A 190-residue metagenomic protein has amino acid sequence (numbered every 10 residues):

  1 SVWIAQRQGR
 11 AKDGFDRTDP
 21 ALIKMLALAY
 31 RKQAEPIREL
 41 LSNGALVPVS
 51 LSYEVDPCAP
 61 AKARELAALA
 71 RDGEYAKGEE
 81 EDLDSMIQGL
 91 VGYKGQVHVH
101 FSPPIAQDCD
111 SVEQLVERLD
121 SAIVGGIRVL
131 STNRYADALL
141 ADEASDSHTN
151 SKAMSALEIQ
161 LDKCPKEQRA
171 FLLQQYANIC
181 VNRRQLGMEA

Functional and structural regions predicted by a protein language model:
S1-V2, Q8-A190: Membrane-interfacial terminal anchoring regions of lipid-handling membrane enzymes
